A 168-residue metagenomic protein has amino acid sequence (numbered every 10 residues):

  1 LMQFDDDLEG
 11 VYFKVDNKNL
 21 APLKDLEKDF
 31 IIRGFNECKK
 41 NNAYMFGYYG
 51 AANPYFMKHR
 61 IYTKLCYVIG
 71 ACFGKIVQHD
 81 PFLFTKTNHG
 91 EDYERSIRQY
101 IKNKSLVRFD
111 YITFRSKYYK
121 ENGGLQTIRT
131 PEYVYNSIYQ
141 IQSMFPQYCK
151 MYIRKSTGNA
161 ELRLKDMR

Functional and structural regions predicted by a protein language model:
L1, D5, L162-R163: Short linear, low-complexity motifs centered on an aromatic residue
M2, L8-Y93: Conserved catalytic core of nucleotide-sugar-dependent glycosyltransferases
T87-H89, Y93-R168: C-terminal catalytic/acceptor-binding lobe
